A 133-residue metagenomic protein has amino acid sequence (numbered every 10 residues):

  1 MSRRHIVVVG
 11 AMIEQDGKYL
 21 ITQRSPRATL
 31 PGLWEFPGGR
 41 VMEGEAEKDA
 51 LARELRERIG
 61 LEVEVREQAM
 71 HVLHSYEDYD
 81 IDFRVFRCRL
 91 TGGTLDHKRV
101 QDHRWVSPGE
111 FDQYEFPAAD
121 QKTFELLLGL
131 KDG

Functional and structural regions predicted by a protein language model:
M1-Y19, R40, H71: Conserved N-terminal beta-strand and adjoining loop/helix that marks the start of the Nudix/MutT-like hydrolase domain
H5, L30, D80-D82: Residue-level preference for beta-strand/loop junctions
E14, E62-E64, V72-L95, D102-R104 (+1 more regions): Active-site-adjacent beta-strand/loop module that shapes the phosphate/pyrophosphate-binding cleft
E14-K18, R27, M42-E43, R89-G93: Short, charged/polar surface micro-motifs in flexible loops or helix N-caps
L20, E35, V85: Conserved beta-strand segments that form the floor/walls of ligand-binding pockets within enzyme and binding domains
P31, Y79, D96-G133: Nudix hydrolase/Nudix homology domain
F36-Q68, S107: The catalytic Nudix box helix
